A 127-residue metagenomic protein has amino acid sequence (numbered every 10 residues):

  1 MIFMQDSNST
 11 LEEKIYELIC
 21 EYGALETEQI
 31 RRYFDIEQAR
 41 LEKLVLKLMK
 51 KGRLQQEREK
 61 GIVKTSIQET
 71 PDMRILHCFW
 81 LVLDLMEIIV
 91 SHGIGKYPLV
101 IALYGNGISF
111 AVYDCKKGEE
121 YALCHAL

Functional and structural regions predicted by a protein language model:
M1-D72: Nuclease-adjacent, charged terminal/linker segments that flank catalytic cores
Y16-E17, E21, L54-A126: Nucleic-acid-binding surface
